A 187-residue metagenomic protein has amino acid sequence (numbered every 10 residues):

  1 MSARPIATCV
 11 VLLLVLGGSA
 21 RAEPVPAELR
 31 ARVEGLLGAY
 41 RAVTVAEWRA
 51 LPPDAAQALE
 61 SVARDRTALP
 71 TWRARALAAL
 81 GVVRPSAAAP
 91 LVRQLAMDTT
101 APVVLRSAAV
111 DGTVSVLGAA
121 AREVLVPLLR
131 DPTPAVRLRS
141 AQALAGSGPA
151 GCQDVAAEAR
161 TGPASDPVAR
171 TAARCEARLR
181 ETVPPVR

Functional and structural regions predicted by a protein language model:
M1-T8: Bacterial N-terminal signal peptides that target proteins for export
T8-G17: Bacterial N-terminal signal peptides
E23-R32, P52-D65, P85-D98, G118-R130 (+2 more regions): Amphipathic alpha-helical scaffolding segments comprising HEAT/armadillo-like alpha-solenoid repeats
A31-Y40: HEAT-repeat alpha-solenoid elements in large eukaryotic scaffold proteins
Y40-T44, P70-R73, R106, R137 (+1 more regions): Residue-level detector of extended alpha-helical repeat arrays and alpha-solenoid scaffolds
T44-E47, A76, A109, S140 (+1 more regions): Conserved hydrophobic register position within alpha-solenoid helical repeats
T67-L69, T100-P102, P132-T133, A164-S165: Short inter-helical turns and helix N-cap capping residues of alpha-solenoid HEAT/ARM repeat scaffolds
